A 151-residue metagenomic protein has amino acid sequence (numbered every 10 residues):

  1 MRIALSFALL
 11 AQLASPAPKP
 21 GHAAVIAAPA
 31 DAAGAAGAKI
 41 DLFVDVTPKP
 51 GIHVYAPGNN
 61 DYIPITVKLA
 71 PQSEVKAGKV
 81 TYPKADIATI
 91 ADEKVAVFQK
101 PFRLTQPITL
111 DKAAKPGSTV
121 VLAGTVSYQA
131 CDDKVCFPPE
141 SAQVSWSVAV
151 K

Functional and structural regions predicted by a protein language model:
I3-Q12: Sec-dependent N-terminal signal peptides
Q12-K151: Extracellular/lumen-exposed scaffold segments
